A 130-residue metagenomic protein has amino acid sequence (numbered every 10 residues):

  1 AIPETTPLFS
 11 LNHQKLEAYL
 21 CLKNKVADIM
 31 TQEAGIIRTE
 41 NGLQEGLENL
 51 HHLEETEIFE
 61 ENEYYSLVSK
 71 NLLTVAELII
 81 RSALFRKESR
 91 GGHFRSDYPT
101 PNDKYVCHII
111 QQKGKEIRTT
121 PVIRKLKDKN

Functional and structural regions predicted by a protein language model:
A1-N130: Glycine- and aromatic-enriched mobile tails/lids
